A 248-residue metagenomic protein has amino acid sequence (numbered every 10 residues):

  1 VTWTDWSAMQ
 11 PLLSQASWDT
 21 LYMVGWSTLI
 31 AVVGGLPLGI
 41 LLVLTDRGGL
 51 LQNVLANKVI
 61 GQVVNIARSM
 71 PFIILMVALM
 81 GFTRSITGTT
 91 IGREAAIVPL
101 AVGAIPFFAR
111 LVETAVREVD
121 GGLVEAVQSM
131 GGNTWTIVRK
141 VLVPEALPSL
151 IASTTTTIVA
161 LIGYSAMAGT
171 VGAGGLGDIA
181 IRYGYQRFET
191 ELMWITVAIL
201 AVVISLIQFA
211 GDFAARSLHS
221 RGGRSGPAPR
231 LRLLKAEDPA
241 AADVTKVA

Functional and structural regions predicted by a protein language model:
V1-W18: Short, strongly hydrophobic alpha-helical membrane anchors
S14-R117, E145, A152-V159, I199-I207: Membrane-water interface segments at the C-terminal ends of transmembrane alpha-helices in multi-pass inner-membrane
L41, T45-R47, W194-A248: C-terminal transmembrane helix and the adjacent membrane-cytosol boundary/short C-terminal tail of inner/organellar
D46-V54, R117-E125, G132-W135, Q186-E189 (+1 more regions): Juxtamembrane helix-boundary/capping and inter-helix hinge elements in multi-pass membrane proteins
K58-G61, W135-T136, R224-L231: Membrane-cytosol interface motif
L111-L150, A180: Short cytoplasmic-facing helical segments at TM-TM junctions of multi-pass membrane proteins
T134-M167, G211: Transmembrane alpha-helices
Y164-I199, H219, G223-A228: Glycine-rich helix-loop "coupling/hinge" segments at transmembrane-helix boundaries in multipass transporters
